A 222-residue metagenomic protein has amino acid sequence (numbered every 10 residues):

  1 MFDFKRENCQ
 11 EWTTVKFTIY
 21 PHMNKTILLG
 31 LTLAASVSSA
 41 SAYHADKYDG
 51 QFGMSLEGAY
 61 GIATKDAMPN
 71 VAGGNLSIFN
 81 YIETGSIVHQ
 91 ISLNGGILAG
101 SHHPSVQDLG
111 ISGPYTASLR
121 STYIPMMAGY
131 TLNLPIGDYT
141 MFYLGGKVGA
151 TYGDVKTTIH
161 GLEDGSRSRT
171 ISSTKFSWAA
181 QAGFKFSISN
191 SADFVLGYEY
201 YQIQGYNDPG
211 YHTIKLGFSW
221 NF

Functional and structural regions predicted by a protein language model:
M1-D49: Cleavable N-terminal export/targeting peptides
A40-G85, H89-I91, T213-N221: Short glycine/proline- and aromatic-enriched beta-strand/turn motifs that initiate or cap beta-hairpins
G50-F52, M68-G74, R120-M126, S172-W178 (+1 more regions): Residues that define the transmembrane beta-barrel architecture of outer-membrane proteins
F52-Y60, S105-S112, T158-D164, A192-Y198: Flexible, solvent-exposed coil segments and beta strand-coil junctions, predominantly the extracellular/periplasmic
G53, V88-Q90, M141-Y143, S187 (+1 more regions): Membrane-spanning beta-strand positions in outer-membrane beta-barrel proteins
G61-K65, I111-S118, D164-T170, Y201-G205: Extracellular loop and loop/strand-boundary signature of outer-membrane beta-barrel proteins
N75-H160, S219-F222: Gram-negative (and chloroplast) outer-membrane scaffold detector with strong preference for beta-barrel transmembrane
G96-H103, A180-F222: Predominantly the C-terminal beta-signal and adjacent terminal strand-loop region of outer-membrane beta-barrel
